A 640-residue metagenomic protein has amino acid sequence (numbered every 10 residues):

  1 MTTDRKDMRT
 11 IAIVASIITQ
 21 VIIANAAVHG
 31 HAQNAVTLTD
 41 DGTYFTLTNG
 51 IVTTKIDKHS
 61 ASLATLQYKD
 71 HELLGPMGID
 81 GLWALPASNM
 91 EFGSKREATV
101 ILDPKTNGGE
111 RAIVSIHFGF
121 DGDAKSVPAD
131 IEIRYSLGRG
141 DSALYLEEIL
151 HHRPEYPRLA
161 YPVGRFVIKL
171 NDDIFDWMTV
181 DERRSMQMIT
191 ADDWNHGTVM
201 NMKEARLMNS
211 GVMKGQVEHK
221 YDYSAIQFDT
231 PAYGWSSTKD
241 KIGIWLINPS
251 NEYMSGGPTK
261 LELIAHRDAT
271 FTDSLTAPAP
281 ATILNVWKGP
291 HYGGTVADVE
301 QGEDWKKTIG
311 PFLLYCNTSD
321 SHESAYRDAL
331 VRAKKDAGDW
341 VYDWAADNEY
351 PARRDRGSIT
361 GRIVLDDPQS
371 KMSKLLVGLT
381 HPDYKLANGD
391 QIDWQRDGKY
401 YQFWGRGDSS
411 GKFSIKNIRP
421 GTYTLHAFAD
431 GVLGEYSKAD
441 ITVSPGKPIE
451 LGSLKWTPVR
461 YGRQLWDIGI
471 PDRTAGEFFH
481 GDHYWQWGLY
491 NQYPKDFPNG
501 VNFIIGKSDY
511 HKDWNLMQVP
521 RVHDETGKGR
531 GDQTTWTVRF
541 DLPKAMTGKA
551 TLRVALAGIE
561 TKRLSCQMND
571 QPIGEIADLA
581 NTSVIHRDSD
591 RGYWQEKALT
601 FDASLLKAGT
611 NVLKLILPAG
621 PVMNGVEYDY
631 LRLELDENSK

Functional and structural regions predicted by a protein language model:
T39, T48, W83-E155: Extended, loop-rich substrate-binding clefts of extracytoplasmic carbohydrate-active enzymes
G42-P104, R111, G119, L489-N491 (+1 more regions): Acidic-aromatic substrate-binding/catalytic surfaces of carbohydrate-active enzymes
K169-K307: A contiguous, surface-exposed recognition patch within enzymatic or periplasmic domains that forms
G357-D367, G411-F413, L454: A short, amphipathic beta-strand motif
K385-K412: Short, acidic Ser/Thr/Gly-rich low-complexity loop/linker segments typical of extracellular and cell-surface proteins
S410, G531-T547, A555-S639: Beta-strand-rich ligand-recognition modules
G411, G421-V432: A short, solvent-exposed beta-strand micro-motif common in secreted/extracellular proteins
D430-S453, T457-V459: Structured interaction patches on ligand/partner-binding surfaces of diverse proteins
